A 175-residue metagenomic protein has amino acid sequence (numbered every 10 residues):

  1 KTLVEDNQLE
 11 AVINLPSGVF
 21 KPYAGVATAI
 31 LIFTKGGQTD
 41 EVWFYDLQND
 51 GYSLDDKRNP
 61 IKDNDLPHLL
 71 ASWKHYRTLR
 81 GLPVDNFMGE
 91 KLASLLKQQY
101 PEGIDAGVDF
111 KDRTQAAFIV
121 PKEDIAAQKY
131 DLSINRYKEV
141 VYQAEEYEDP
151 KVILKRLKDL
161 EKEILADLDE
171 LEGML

Functional and structural regions predicted by a protein language model:
K1-M174: A conserved structural/catalytic subdomain of Rossmann-like adenosyl-cofactor enzymes
